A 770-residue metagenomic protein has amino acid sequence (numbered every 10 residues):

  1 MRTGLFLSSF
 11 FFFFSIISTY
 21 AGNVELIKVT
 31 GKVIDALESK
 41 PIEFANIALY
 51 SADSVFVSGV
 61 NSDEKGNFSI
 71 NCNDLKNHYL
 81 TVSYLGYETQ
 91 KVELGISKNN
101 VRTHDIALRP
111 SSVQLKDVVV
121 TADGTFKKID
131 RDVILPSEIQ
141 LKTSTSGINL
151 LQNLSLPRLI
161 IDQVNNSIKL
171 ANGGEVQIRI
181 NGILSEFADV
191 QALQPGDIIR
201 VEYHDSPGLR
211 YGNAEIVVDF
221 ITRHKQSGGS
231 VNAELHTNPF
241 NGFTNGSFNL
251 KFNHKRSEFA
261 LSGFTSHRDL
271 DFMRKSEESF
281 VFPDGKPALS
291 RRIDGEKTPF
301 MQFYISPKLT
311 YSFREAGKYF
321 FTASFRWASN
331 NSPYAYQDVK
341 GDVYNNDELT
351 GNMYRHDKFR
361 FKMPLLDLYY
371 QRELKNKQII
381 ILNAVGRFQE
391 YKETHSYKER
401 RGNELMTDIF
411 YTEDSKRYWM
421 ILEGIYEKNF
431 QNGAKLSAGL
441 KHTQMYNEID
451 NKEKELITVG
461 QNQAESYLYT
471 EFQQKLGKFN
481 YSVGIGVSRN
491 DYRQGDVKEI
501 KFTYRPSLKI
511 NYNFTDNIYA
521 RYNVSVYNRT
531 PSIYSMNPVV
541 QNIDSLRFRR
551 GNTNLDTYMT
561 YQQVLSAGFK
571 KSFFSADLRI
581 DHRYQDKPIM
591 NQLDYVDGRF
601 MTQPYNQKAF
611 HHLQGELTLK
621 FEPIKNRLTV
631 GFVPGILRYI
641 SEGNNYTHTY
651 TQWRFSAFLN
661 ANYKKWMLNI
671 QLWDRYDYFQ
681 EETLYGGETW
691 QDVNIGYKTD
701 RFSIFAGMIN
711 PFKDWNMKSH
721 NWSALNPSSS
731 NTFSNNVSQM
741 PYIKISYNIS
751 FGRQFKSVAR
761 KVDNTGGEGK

Functional and structural regions predicted by a protein language model:
I34, A48, S83-Y87, V101-L141 (+4 more regions): Short, acidic, small-residue-rich periplasmic hinge/interaction motif at the N-terminus of Gram-negative outer-membrane
A52-V55, Y79-E93: A short, solvent-exposed loop/turn motif at the edges and junctions of modular extracellular/periplasmic domains
D53-N67: Short, acidic Ser/Thr/Gly-rich low-complexity loop/linker segments typical of extracellular and cell-surface proteins
V101-A107, T121, G147-L150, N166-K169 (+4 more regions): N-terminal periplasmic accessory domains that precede and gate Gram-negative outer-membrane beta-barrel machines
I160-S206: Periplasmic plug
L235-P239, H254, T265-D269, F325-N331 (+16 more regions): Transmembrane beta-strands of outer-membrane beta-barrel pores
Q302-S332, Y354-V497, K501-T503, N513 (+4 more regions): Face-selective signature of the C-terminal outer-membrane beta-barrel domain
D516-I518, N528-D577, Y584, T602-Q614 (+3 more regions): Outer-membrane beta-barrel signature, preferentially recognizing the C-terminal barrel domain of Gram-negative
